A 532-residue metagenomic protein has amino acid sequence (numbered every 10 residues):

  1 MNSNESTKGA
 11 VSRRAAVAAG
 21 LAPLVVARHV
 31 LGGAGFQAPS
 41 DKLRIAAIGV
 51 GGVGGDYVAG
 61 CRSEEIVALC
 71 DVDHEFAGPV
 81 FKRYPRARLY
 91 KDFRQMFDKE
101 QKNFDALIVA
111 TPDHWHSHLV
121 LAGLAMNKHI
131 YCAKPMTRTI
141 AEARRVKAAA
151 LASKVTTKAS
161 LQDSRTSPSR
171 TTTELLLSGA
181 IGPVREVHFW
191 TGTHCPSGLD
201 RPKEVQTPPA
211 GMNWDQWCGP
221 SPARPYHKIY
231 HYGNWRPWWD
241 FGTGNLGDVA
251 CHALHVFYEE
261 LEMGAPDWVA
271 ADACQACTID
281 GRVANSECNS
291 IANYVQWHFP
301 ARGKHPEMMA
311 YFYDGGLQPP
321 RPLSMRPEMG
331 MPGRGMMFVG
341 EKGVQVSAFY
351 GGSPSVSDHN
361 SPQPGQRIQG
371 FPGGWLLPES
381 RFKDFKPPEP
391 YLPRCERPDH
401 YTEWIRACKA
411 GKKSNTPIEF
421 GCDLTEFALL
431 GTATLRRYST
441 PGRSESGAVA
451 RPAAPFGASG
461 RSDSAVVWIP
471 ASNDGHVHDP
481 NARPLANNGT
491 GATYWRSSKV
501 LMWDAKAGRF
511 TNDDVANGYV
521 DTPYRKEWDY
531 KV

Functional and structural regions predicted by a protein language model:
N2-L21: N-terminal secretory signal peptides and thylakoid transit peptides that target proteins across membranes
A19-Y84, D163, F257: N-terminal Rossmann-like dinucleotide-binding module
L31, T171, P183, H188-P237 (+3 more regions): Contiguous beta-strand/loop segments that form the cofactor/metal-binding neighborhood of enzyme cores
R88-D92: Conserved SAM-binding strand-loop segment of SAM-dependent methyltransferases
Q95-K102: Short amphipathic alpha-helix with an adjacent loop that forms part of the alpha/beta core around
L107-I108: N-terminal Rossmann-like NAD(P) cofactor-binding module of classical short-chain dehydrogenase/reductase
P112-D113, S117-R165, G179, S498: Beta-strand-loop-alpha-helix segment that lines the small-molecule cofactor/substrate pocket of alpha/beta enzymes
A149-V155, T173-V184, V205-P208: Basic phosphate/pyrophosphate-binding loop/patch that engages nucleotide-derived ligands
